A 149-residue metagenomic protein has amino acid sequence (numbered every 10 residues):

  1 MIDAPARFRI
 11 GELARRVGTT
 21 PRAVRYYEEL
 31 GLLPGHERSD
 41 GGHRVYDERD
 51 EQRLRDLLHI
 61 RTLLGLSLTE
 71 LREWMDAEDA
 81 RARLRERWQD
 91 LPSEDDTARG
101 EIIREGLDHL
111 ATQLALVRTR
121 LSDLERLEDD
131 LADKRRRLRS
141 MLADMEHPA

Functional and structural regions predicted by a protein language model:
M1-R9, R15, E48-A149: Arg/Lys-rich, alpha-helical DNA-contact motif
A14, E28: The alpha-helix within a helix-turn-helix
P21-A23: The DNA-contacting recognition helix of HTH DNA-binding domains and analogous helical DNA-recognition elements
R25, L32: N-terminal G-site helix/loop of the GST-like fold
Y27, D40, W74: Residue-level "edge-of-site" marker
P34-G41: Beta-hairpin "wing" of winged helix-turn-helix
G41-E48: Minor-groove-contacting beta-hairpin "wing" of winged helix-turn-helix DNA-binding domains
